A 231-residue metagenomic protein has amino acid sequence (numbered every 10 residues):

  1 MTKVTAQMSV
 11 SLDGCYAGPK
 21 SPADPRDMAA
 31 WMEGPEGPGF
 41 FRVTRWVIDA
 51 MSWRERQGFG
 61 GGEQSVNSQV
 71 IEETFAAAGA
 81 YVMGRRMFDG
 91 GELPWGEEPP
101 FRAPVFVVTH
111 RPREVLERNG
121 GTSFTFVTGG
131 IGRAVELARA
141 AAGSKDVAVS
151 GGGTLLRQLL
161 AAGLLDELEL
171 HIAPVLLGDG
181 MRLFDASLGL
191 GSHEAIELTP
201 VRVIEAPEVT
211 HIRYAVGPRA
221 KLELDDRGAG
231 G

Functional and structural regions predicted by a protein language model:
M1-G231: Enzymes that bind and transform nitrogen-containing heteroaromatic metabolites
